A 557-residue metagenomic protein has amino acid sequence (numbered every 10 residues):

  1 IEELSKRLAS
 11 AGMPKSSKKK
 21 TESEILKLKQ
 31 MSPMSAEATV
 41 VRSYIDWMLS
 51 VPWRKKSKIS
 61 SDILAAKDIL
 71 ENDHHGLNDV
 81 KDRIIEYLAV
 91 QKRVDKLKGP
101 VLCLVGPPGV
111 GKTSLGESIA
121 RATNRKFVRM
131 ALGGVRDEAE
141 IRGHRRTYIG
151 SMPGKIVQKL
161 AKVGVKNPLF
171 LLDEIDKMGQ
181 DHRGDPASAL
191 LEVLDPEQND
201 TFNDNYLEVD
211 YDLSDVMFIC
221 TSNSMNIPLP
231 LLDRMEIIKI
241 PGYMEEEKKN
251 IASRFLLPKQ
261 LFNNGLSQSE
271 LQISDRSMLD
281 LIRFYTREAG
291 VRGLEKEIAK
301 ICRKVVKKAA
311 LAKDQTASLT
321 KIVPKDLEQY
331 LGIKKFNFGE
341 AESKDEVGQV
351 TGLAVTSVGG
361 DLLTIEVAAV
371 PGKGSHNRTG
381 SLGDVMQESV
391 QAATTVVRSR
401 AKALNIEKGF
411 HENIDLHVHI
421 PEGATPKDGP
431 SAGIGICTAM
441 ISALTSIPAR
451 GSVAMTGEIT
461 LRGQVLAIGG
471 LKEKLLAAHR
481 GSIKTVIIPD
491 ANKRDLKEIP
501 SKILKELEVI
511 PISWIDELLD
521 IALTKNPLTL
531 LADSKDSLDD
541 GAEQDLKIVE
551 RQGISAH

Functional and structural regions predicted by a protein language model:
I1-D95: Extended, charged alpha-helical coiled-coil/arm scaffolds that mediate oligomerization and mechanical coupling in large
A11-K18, R54-I59, G164, S224-I237 (+4 more regions): Conserved C-terminal "switch" segment of AAA+ ATPases
P100-L132, A161, L191: Walker A/P-loop
A122-S151, K159, G179, E247: AAA+/P-loop NTPase substrate/partner-engagement loops
T147-L171, N203-D210, L475: Conserved alpha-helical scaffold flanking the Walker A/P-loop in AAA+ ATPase domains
V163-N167, F202-T221, L271-I273, I414: AAA+/SF3 P-loop NTPase mechanochemical coupling elements
L172-Y211: Conserved catalytic/switch belt of AAA+ P-loop NTPases
L319, E340, E346-T351, G359-H557: Peripheral, non-AAA+ core regions of ATP-driven protein-machinery
